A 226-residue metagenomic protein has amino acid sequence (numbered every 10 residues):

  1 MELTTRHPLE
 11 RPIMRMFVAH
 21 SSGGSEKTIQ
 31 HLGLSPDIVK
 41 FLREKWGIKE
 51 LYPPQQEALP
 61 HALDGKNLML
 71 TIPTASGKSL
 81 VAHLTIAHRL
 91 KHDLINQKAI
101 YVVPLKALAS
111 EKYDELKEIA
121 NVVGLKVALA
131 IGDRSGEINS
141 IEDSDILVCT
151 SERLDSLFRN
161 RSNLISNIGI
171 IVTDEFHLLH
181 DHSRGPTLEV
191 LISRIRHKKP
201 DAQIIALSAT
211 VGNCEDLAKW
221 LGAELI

Functional and structural regions predicted by a protein language model:
M1-P53, E57: N-terminal intrinsically disordered, low-complexity tails of helicases
G33, V39-I226: Conserved P-loop/Walker A NTP-binding site and adjacent catalytic elements of P-loop NTPases
